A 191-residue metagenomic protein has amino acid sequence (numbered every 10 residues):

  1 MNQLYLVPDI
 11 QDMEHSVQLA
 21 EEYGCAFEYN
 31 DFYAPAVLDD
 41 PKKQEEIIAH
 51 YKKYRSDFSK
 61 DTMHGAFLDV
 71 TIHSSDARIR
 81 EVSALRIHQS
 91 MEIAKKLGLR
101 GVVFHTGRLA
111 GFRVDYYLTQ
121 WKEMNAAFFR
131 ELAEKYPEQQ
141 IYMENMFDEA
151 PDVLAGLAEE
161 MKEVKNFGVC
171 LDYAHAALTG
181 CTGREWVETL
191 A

Functional and structural regions predicted by a protein language model:
M1-Q3, E14-E21, E92, L154-G168 (+1 more regions): Histidine-acidic metal/acid-base catalytic patches
M1-V70, S74-Q89: N-terminal pre-domain/capping segments
Q3-Y5, G24-E28, F58-T62, R100-V103 (+2 more regions): Structural preference for beta-strand elements that scaffold enzyme active sites
I10-D12, D31-Y33, F67-D69, T106-A110 (+2 more regions): Active-site-proximal loop/turn and secondary-structure-junction residues that shape catalytic pockets, frequently
A20-E22, R55, E134-Y136, L190-A191: Flexible, charged surface loops at secondary-structure boundaries
P35-D40, E144-P151, A174-R184: Active-site glycine- and acidic-residue-rich loops that bind and position anionic ligands or nucleotide-like cofactors
K43-F58, M124-L132, E185-T189: Catalytic-core regions built around general acid/base machinery
H73-G168: Active-site acidic/histidine proton-transfer and metal-coordination neighborhood in alpha/beta enzyme cores
